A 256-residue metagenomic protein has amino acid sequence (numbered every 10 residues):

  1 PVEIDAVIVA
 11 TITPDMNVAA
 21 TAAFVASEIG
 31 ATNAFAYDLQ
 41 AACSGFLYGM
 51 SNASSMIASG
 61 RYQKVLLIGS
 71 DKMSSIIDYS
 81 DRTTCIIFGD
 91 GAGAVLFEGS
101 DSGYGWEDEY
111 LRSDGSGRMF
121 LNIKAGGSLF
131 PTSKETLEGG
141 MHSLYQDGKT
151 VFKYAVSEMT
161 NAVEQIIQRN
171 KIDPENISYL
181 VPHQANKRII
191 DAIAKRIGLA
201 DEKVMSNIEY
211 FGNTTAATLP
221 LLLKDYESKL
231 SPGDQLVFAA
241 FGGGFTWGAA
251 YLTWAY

Functional and structural regions predicted by a protein language model:
P1-D5, G126-S178, I189-I197, L222: Conserved active-site "lid/cap" helical segment
D5-V18: Short beta-strand-loop/turn "lid" adjacent to the catalytic site in phosphate-handling enzymes
A10, Q40, V65-D71, G89 (+3 more regions): Short beta-strand segments
T13-P14, S27-E28, T32, A41-Y62 (+4 more regions): Claisen-condensing/thiolase-fold acyl-transfer catalytic domains that form or cleave C-C bonds in fatty acid
N17-G30, L66-M73, S128-T136, I189-L199: Acidic-glycine-rich active-site phosphate/pyrophosphate-binding loop
V18-A20, I77-D81, G248-Y251: Short acidic, glycine/serine/threonine-rich loops at helix termini
A58-A92: Flexible, glycine-rich active-site loops centered on histidine and acidic residues that chelate a metal or position
D81-K153, S157, N161, A255-Y256: Condensing-enzyme catalytic core mediating Claisen C-C bond formation in acyl metabolism
